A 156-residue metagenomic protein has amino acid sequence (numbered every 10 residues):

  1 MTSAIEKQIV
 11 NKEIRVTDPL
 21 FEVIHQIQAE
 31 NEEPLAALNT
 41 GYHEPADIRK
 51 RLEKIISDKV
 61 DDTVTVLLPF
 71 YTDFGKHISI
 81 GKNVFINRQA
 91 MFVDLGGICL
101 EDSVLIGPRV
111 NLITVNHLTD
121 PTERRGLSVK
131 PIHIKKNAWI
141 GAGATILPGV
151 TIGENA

Functional and structural regions predicted by a protein language model:
M1-T63: Terminal amphipathic alpha-helical/low-complexity segments used for targeting or macromolecular assembly
K54-I55, I78-I80: Short, T/G/N/S-enriched strand-turn elements that build extracellular solenoid repeat scaffolds
D62, L67-L68, D73-F74, G81-K82 (+10 more regions): Left-handed beta-helix
H117: Histidine-centered active-site/metal-ligand motif
D120-T122: A short acidic, helix-capping loop that chelates divalent metal ions and anchors anionic groups
G126-S128: Replace "Gram-negative outer membrane beta-barrel proteins" with "bacterial and organellar outer membrane beta-barrel
